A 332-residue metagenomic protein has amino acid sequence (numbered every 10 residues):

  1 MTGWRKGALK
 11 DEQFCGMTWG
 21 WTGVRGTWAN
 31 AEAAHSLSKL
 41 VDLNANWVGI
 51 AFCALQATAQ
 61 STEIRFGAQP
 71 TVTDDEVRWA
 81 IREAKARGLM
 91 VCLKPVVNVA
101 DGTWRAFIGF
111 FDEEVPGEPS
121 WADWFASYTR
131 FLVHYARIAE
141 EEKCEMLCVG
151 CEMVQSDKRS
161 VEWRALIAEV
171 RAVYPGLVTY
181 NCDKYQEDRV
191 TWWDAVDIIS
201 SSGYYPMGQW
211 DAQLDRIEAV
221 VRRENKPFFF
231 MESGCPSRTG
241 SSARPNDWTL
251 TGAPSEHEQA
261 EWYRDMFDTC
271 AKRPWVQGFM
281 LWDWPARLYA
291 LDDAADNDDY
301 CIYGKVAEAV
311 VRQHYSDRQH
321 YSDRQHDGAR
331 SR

Functional and structural regions predicted by a protein language model:
T2-L40: Boundary/entry segment of secreted carbohydrate-active catalytic domains
G3-K10, T269, R273-R332: Aromatic-rich peripheral "rim/lid" segments of glycoside hydrolase catalytic domains that contact and position glycan
G20-T27, S61-D74, E114-T129, G150-D157 (+2 more regions): The substrate-binding groove and active-site-proximal loops of carbohydrate-active enzymes, especially glycoside
R25-D42, R65-A86, R130: Aromatic- and glycine-enriched glycan-recognition loops and surfaces that form the carbohydrate-binding subsites
R25-V41, F125-I138, D183-W192, A260-T269: Short, acidic/polar
N46-T62, E76-S156, P285-R287: Substrate-binding cleft and catalytic face of glycoside hydrolase catalytic domains, especially the flexible beta-alpha
T73-D74, W79-A80, A86-M90, K94 (+5 more regions): Glycoside hydrolase catalytic-domain groove-lining segments
C92-V97, D101, M146-K158, R164-D188 (+2 more regions): Aromatic-lined carbohydrate-recognition surfaces of secreted/lumenal glycan-active proteins
